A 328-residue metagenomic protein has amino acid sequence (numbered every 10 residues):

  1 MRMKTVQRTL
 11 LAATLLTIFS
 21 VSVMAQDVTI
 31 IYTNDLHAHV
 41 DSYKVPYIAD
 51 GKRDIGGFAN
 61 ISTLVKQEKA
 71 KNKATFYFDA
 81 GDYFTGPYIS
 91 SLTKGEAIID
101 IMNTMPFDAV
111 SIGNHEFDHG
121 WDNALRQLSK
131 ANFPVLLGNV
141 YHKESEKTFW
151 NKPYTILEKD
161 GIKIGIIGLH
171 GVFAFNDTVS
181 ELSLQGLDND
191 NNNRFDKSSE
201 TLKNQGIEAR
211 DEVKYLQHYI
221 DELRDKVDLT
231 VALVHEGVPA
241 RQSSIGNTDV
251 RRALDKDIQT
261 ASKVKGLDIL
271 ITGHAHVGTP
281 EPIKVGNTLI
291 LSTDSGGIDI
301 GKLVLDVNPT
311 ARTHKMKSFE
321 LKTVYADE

Functional and structural regions predicted by a protein language model:
R2-M24: Gram-negative bacterial Sec-dependent N-terminal signal peptides
V21, D327-E328: Short, intrinsically disordered, charge-balanced linker/junction segments flanking boundaries in proteins
A25-A326: Acidic, metal/ion-coordinating pockets
